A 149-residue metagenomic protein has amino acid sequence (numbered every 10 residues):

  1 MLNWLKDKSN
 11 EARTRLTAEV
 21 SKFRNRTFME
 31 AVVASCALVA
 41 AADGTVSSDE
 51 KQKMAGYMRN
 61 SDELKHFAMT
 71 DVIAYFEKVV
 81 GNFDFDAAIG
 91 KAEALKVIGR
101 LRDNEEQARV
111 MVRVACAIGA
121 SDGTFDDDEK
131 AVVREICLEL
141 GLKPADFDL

Functional and structural regions predicted by a protein language model:
M1-L38, T45-L149: Small-residue-enriched hydrophobic alpha-helices in membranes
